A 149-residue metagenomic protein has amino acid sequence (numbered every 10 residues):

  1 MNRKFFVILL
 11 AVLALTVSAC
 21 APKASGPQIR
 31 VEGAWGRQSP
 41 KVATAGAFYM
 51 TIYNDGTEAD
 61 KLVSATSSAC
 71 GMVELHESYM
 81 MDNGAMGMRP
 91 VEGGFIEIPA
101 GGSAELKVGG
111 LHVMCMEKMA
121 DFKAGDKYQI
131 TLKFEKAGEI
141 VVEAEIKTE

Functional and structural regions predicted by a protein language model:
M1-V7: Bacterial N-terminal signal peptides that target proteins for export
T16-A19: C-terminal motif of bacterial Sec signal peptides marking the signal peptidase cleavage site
P22-E149: Compact, glycine-rich, soluble single-domain proteins
